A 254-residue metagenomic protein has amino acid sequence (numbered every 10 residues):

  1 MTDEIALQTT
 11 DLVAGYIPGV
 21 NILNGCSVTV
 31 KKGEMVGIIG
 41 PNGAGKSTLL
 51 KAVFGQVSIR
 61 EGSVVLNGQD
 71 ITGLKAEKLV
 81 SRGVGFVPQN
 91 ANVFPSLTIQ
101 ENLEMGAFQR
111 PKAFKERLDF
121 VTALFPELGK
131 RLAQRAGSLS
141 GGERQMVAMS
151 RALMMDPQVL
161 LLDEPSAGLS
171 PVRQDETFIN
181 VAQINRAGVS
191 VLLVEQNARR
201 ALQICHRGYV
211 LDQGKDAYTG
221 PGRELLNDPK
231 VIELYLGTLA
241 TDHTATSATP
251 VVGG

Functional and structural regions predicted by a protein language model:
T2-G254: Glycine-rich phosphate-binding loops of nucleotide-dependent enzymes
